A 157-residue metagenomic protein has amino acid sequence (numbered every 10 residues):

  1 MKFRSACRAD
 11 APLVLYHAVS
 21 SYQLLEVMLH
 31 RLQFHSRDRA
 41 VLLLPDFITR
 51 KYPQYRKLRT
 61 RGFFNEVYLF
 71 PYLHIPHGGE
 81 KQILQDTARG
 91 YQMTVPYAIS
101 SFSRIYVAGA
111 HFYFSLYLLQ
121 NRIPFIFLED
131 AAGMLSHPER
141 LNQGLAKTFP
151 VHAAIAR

Functional and structural regions predicted by a protein language model:
M1-A9: Non-catalytic membrane-proximal stalk/linker segments that position and tether the catalytic domains
R4, A154-R157: Residue-level detector of intrinsically disordered/flexible regions characterized by low predicted structural confidence
A9-L15: Extreme N-terminal starter segment of soluble prokaryotic enzymes
L15-I155: Active-site and donor-binding regions of nucleotide-sugar-utilizing enzymes
